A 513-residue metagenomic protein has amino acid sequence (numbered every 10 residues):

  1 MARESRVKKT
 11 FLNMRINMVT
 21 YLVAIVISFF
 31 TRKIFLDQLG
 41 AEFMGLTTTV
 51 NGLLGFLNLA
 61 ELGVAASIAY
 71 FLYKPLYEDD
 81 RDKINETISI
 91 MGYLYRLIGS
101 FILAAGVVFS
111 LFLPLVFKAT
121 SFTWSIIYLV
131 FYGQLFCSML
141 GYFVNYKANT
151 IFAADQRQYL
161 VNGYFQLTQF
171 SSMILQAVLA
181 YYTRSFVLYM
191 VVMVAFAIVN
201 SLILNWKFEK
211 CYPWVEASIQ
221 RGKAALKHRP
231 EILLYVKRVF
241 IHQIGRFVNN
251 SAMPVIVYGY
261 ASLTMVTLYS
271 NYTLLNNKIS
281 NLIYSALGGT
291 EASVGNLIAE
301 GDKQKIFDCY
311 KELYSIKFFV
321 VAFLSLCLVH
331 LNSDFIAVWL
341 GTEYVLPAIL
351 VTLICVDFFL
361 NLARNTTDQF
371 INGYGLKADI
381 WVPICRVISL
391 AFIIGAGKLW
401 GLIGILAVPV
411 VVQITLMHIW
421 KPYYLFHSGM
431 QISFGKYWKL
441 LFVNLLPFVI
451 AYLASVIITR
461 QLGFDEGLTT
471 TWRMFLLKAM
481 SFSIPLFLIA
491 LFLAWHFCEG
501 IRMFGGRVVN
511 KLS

Functional and structural regions predicted by a protein language model:
M1-S28, D82-I90, S125-I127, L204 (+5 more regions): N-terminal membrane topogenesis motif
M1-T10, V187-M190, L204-S251, S293-D308 (+1 more regions): Interhelical loop/hinge segments that connect adjacent transmembrane helices in multipass membrane
A2, M430-G435, S455-S513: Membrane-proximal transmembrane or re-entrant/amphipathic helices at the cytosolic face
T20, A24-S28, V50-N58, L62-A69 (+11 more regions): Short runs within selected transmembrane alpha-helices of multi-pass transporters and secretion channels
V26-M44, P114-A119, A180-T183, F247-K278 (+3 more regions): Helix-terminus/linker motif at the lipid-water interface of multi-pass membrane proteins
K33, L62-E78, A148-N149, A153 (+5 more regions): Helix-loop junctions and terminal segments of transmembrane helices in multi-pass membrane transport/translocation
F35-N58, T87, F186-V191, K227-Y235 (+4 more regions): Interfacial/gating helices of multi-pass transporter permease domains
L113-Q134, L328-F359, N365, M430 (+1 more regions): Interfacial segments at transmembrane-helix termini and the short loops linking adjacent helices
